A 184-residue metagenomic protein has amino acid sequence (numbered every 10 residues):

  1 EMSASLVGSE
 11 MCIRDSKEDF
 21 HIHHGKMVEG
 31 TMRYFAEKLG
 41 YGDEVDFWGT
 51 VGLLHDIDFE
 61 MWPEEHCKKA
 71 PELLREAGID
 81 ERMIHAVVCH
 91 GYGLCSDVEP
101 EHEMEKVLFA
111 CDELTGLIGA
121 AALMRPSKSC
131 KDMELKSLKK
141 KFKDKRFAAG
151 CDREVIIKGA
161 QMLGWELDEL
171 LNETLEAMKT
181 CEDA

Functional and structural regions predicted by a protein language model:
E1-G8, C12: Single conserved hydrophobic/aromatic residue that forms the stacking wall/gate of nucleotide- or nucleobase-binding
S9-E10, E29, R33, P71 (+2 more regions): An amphipathic alpha-helix signature
S16-K17, M32, A36-L39, A77 (+6 more regions): Structural signal for hydrophobic packing residues in well-ordered secondary-structure cores of soluble enzyme domains
E18-D46, E60: Alpha-helical phosphate/pyrophosphate-handling elements in metalloenzyme active cores
E18-E29, E64, E101, D132 (+3 more regions): Electropositive phosphate-/nucleotide-binding environments in soluble metabolic enzymes
Y41-F147, I157: Divalent metal-dependent catalytic cores for phosphoryl transfer on phosphate-bearing substrates
C130-M133, S137-A184: A structured, mid-to-C-terminal "fold-capping" secondary-structure block
